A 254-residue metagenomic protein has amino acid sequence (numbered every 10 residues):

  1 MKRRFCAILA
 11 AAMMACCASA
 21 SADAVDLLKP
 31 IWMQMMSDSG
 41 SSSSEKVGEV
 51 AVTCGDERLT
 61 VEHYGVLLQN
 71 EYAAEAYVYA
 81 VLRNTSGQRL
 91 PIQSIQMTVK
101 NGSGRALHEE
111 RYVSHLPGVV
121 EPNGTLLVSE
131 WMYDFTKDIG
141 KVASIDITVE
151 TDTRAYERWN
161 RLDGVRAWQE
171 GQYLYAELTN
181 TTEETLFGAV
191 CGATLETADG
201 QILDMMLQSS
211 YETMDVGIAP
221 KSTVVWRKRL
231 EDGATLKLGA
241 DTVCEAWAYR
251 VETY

Functional and structural regions predicted by a protein language model:
M1-I31: Gram-positive cell-envelope targeting signals
A20-Y175, T179-G192, E196-Y254: Membrane engagement elements in two modes
